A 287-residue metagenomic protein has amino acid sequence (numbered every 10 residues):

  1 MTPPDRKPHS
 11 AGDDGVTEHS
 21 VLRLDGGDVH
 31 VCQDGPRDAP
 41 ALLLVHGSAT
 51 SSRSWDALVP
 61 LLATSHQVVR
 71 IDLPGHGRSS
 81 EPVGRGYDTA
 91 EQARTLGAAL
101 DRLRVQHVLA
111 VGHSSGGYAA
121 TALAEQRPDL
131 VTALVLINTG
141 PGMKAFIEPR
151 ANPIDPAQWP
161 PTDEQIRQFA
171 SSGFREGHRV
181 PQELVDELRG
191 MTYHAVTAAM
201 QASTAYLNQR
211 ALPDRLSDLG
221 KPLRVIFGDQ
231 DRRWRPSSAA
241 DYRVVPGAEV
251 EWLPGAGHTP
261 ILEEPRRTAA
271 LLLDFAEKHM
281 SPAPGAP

Functional and structural regions predicted by a protein language model:
M1-V21: An N-terminal hydrophobic leader/cap segment in hydrolases
L24, C32, V69-V111, S115 (+1 more regions): Active-site loop/oxyanion-hole signature of alpha/beta-hydrolase fold enzymes
G27-R78: Conserved HGGG/HGGXW glycine-rich cap/lid loop of the alpha/beta-hydrolase fold
A41, Q67, Q106-L109, L130-A133 (+2 more regions): Structural signature of beta-strand start/N-cap positions in the alpha/beta core of ABC transporter nucleotide-binding
S54-D56, S79-R85, F146-I147, P236-S237: Conserved catalytic-core motifs of eukaryotic protein kinase domains, centered on the activation segment
T121-Q126, L130-T162: Flexible "cap/lid" loop of the alpha/beta hydrolase fold
A145-F146, P161-D218: Conserved alpha/beta-hydrolase catalytic His-Asp/Glu region
L223-A256, L262, R267: Conserved loop-alpha-helix segment in the C-terminal half of the alpha/beta-hydrolase fold that carries the catalytic
